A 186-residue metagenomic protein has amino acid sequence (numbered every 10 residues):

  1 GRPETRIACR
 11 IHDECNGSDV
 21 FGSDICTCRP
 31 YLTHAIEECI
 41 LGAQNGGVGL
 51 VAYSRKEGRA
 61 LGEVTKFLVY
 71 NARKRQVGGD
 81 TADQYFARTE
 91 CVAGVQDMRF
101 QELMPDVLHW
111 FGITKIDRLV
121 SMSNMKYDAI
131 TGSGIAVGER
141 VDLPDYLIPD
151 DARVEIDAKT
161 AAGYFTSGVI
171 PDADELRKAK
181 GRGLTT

Functional and structural regions predicted by a protein language model:
G1-T186: Catalytic domains of riboflavin
